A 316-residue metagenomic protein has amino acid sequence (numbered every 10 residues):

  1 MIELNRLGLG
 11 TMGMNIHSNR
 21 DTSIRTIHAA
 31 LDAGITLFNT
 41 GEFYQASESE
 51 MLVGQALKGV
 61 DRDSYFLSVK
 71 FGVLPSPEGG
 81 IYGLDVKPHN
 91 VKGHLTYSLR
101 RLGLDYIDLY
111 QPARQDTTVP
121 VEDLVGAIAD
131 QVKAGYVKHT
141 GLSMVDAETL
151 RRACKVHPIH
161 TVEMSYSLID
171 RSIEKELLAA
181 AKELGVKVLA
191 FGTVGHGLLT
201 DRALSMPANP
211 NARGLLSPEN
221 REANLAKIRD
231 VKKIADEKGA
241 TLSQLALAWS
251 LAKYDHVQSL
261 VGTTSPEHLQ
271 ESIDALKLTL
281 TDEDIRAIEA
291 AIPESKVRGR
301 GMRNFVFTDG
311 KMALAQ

Functional and structural regions predicted by a protein language model:
M1-Y65, D105, L314-Q316: N-terminal binding-site loop/beta-alpha segment at the start of enzyme catalytic domains that lines or forms
I2-L7, G34-L37, D61-Y65, L104-D108 (+5 more regions): Short, well-ordered coil/turn segments that N-cap beta-strands
L9, S23, F38, V53 (+12 more regions): Conserved, mostly hydrophobic/aromatic
M12-M14, G41-F43, K70-L74, P112-Q115 (+4 more regions): Active-site beta-loop-alpha junctions enriched in small/polar residues
G13, L74-I81, H268-E271: A short acidic, helix-capping loop that chelates divalent metal ions and anchors anionic groups
H28, D32, G79-I169, E176 (+1 more regions): Glycine/proline-rich, positively charged, aromatic-decorated active-site loop/lid region on the catalytic face
I173-A208: Aromatic-lined glycan-binding groove of carbohydrate-active enzymes
E183, K187, P210-K233, E237 (+3 more regions): Terminal-tail/helix-coil boundary detector
